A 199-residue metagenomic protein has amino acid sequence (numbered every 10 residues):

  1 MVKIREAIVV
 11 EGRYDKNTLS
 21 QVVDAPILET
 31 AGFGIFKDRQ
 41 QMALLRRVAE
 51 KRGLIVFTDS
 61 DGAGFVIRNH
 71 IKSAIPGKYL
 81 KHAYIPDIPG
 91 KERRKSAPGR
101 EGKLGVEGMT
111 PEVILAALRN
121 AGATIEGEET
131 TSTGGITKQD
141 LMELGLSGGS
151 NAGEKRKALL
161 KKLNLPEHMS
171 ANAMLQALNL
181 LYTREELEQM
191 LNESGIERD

Functional and structural regions predicted by a protein language model:
E6, R13-N17, Q21-K51: Acidic, glycine-rich catalytic loops of TOPRIM or P-loop NTPase phosphate-binding modules used across DNA replication
V9-E11, A49-A63: Acidic beta-strand-to-loop metal/phosphate-binding motif
Y14-D15, D61-A63, I88-G90: Conserved nucleotide-binding/hydrolysis micro-motifs of P-loop NTPases
G34-K37, F57-I67: Acidic, metal-coordinating catalytic cores used for nucleic-acid/nucleotide bond scission and strand-transfer chemistry
L44, G62-F65, N69-P76, E112 (+1 more regions): Phosphate- and other anionic-substrate recognition elements at nucleic-acid/protein interfaces
G77-D87: Short, acidic/small-residue loops that bind anionic groups at enzyme active sites
I85-L141: Activity-critical C-terminal alpha-helical subdomain
A116, A123, E128-D199: C-terminal, charge/polar-rich interaction regions
